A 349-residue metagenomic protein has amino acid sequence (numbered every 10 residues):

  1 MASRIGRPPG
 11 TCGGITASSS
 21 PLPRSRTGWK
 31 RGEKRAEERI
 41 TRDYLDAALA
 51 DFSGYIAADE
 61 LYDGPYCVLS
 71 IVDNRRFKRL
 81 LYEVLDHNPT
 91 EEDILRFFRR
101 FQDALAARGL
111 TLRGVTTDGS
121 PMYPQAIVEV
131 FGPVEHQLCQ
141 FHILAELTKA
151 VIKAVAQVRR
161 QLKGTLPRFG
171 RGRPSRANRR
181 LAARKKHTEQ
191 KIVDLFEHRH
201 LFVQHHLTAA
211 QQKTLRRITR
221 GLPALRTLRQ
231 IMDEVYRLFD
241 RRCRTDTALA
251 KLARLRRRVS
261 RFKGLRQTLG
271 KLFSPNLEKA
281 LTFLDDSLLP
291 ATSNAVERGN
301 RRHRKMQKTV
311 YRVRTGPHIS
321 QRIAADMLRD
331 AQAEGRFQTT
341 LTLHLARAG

Functional and structural regions predicted by a protein language model:
M1-I5, P9: Extended interfacial segments that mediate partner engagement and assembly in macromolecular machines
R4-I5, G14-P133, K153-A154, A295: RNase H-like nuclease fold core
I5, L22, Q140-L144, V155 (+4 more regions): Alpha-helix initiation and N-capping motif
P8, D46, F283-L284: Short hydrophobic/aromatic segments of transmembrane alpha-helices and their interfaces
K34, E38, D51, Y55 (+4 more regions): Alpha-helix boundary/capping detector
L80, K153-R160, T208, R336: Short, solvent-exposed secondary-structure capping/transition elements
A106, L110, T117-Q125, F131 (+1 more regions): Acidic/histidine-rich catalytic cores and adjacent linkers of DNA breakage/strand-transfer/modification proteins
V115-P121, A126-G170: Conserved beta-strand -> loop -> alpha-helix junction used to position metal-binding or nucleic-acid-contacting
